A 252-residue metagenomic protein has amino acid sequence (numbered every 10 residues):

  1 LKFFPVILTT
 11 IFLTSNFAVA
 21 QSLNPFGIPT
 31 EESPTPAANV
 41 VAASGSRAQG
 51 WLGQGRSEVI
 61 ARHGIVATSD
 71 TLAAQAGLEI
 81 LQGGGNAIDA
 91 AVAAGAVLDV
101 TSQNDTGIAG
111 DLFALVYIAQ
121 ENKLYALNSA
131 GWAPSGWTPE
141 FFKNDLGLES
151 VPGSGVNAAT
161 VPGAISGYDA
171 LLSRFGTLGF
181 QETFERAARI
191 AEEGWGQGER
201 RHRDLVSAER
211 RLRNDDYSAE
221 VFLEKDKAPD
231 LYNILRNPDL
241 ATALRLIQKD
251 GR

Functional and structural regions predicted by a protein language model:
P5-N16: Bacterial N-terminal signal peptides
Q21-Q75, E79, A87-R252: Noncatalytic scaffold domains of N-terminal-nucleophile
